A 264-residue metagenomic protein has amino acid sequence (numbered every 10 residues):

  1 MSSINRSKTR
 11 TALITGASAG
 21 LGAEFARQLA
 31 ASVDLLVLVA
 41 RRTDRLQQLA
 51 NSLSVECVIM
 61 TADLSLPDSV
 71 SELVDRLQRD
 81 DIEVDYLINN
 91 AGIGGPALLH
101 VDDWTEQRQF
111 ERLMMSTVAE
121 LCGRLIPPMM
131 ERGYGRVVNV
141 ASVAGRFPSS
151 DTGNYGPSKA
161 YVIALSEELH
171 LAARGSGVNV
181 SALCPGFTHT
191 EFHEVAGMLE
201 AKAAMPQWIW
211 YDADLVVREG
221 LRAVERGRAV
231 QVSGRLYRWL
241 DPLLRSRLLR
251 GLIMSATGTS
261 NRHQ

Functional and structural regions predicted by a protein language model:
S18-A19: Conserved glycine-rich cofactor-binding loop
V33-Q48: Conserved glycine-rich Rossmann-like NAD(P)H-binding loop of the short-chain dehydrogenase/reductase
L53-D68: Rossmann-fold cofactor-recognition segment
I93, H100-E120, Y134, V162: Catalytic Tyr-X3-Lys loop
A119, A182, A203-W239: C-terminal helical subdomain
C122, S158: Active-site helix of classical SDR
S142: Residue(s) in the substrate-gating loop at a strand-loop-helix junction that position the organic substrate next
F147, E168-N179: Active-site-adjacent segment of SDR/Rossmann-fold oxidoreductases
